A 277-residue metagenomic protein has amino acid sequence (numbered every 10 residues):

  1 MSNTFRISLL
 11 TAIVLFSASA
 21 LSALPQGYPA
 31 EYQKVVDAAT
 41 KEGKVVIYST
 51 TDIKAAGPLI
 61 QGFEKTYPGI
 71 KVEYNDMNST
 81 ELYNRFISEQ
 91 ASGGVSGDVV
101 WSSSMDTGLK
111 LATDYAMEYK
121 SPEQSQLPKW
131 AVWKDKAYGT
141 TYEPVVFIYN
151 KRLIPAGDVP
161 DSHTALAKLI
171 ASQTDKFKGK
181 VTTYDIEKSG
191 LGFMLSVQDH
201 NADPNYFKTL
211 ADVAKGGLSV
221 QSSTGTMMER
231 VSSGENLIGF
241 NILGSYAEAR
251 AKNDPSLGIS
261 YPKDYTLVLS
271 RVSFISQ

Functional and structural regions predicted by a protein language model:
M1-E42: Short, low-complexity disordered leader/linker segments with a strong preference for bacterial N-terminal type II
P29-V46, T50-K71, F147, A249: Short, polar/charged alpha-helical segment
D37, A91, K136-G139, D264-Y265: Short secondary-structure boundary/capping segments
E42, P144, S270-V272: Short, solvent-exposed beta-strand edge segments and adjacent coil->beta transition regions
S49-Q61, V72-I87, V95-E235: Extracytoplasmic ligand-binding site segments that recognize negatively charged/polar headgroups
M105-L111, S232, L237-S256: A ligand-binding cleft/hinge motif common to bilobed small-molecule-binding domains
S222-N236, A251-Q277: Extracytoplasmic/periplasmic substrate-recognition and gating elements
